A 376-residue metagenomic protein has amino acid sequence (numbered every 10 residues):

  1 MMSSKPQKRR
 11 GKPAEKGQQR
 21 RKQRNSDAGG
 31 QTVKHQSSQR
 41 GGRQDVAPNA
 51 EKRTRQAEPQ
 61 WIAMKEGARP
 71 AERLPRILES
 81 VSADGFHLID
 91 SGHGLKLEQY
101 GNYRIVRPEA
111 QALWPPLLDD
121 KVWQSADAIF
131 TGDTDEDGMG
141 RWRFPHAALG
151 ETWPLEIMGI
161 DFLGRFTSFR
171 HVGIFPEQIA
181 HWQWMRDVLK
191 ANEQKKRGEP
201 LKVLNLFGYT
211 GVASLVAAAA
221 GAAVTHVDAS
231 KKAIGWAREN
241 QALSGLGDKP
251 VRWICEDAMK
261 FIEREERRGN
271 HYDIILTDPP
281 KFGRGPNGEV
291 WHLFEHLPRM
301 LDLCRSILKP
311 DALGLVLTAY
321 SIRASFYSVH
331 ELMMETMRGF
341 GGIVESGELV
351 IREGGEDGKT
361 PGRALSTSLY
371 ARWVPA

Functional and structural regions predicted by a protein language model:
M1-Q111, V122: Non-catalytic accessory regions of SAM-dependent methyltransferases
L78-Q99, I105-P176, Q183: Non-catalytic substrate-recognition/targeting regions of SAM-dependent transferases
R197-Y209: Conserved class I S-adenosyl-L-methionine
T210-A222: Conserved SAM-binding loop of SAM-dependent methyltransferases across substrates and taxa, primarily the Class I
A223-D228: Conserved SAM-binding motif I beta-strand of class I
S230-L276: S-adenosyl-L-methionine
A258-G339: S-adenosylmethionine
A312-A376: C-terminal catalytic and target-recognition region of SAM-dependent MTase-like enzymes, primarily methyltransferases
